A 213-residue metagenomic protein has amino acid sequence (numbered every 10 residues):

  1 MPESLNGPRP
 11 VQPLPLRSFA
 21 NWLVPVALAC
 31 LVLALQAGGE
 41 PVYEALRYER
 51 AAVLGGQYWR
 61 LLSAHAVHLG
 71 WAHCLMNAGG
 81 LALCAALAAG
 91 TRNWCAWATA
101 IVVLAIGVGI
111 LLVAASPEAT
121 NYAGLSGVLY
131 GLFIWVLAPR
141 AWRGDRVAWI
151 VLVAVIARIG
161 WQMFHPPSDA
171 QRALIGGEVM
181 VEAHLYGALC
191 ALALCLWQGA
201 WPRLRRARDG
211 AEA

Functional and structural regions predicted by a protein language model:
M1-W59, T91, L194-A213: N-terminal signal-anchor transmembrane helix
V24-G39, L81-L132, I150-W161: Small-polar-interrupted transmembrane alpha-helices in polytopic inner-membrane proteins
V42-G70, Q162-R172: Extracytosolic (periplasmic/ER-lumenal) interhelical loops and adjacent juxtamembrane/interface segments of multi-pass
E44-Y48, S63-L81, A89-A100: Alpha-helical transmembrane segments and their cytosolic membrane-interface
L62, H73, G127, R158 (+1 more regions): Divalent metal-coordination and catalytic microenvironments
V67-G70, V113-Y122, W142, A170-I175: Membrane-interface helix caps and helix-loop-helix hairpins in membrane proteins
L75-R92, G131-W142, L189-P202: Membrane-interfacial alpha-helical segments at the cytosolic side of multi-pass membrane proteins
W149-R203: Terminal transmembrane helical module of multi-pass membrane proteins
